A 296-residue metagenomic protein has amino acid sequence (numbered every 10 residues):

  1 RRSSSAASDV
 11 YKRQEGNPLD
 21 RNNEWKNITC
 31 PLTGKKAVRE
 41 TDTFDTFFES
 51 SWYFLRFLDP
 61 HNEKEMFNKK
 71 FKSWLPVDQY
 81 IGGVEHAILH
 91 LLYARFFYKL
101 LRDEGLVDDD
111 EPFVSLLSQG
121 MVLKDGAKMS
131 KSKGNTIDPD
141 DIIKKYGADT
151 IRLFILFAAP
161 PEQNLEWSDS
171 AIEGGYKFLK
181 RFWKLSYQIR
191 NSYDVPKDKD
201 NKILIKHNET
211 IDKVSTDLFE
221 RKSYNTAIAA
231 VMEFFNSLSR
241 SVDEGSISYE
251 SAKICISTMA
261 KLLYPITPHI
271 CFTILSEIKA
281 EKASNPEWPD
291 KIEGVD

Functional and structural regions predicted by a protein language model:
R1-A7, Y11: Single conserved hydrophobic/aromatic residue that forms the stacking wall/gate of nucleotide- or nucleobase-binding
C30-T33: Short cysteine-rich clusters marking metal-coordination/redox-active sites
V38-T43, Y80-G83, L123-A148, E162-E173: Conserved phosphate-binding loops in nucleotide/dinucleotide-binding enzymes
D42-Y80: Active-site-adjacent "gating/activation" loops or surface patches in catalytic cores
E49, R56, L91, R95-E104: Alpha-helical support elements that line or immediately flank enzyme active sites and cofactor-binding pockets
L55, G105-D125, M129-K131: Catalytic cores of enzymes that engage adenine nucleotides and/or redox cofactors via long glycine-rich, Lys/Arg/His
P76-A94: N-terminal catalytic cores of NTP/NDP-binding nucleotidyl/phosphoryl-transfer enzymes
L92, F96, L106-D109, D141-D296: Helix-rich, typically C-terminal accessory recognition domains appended to large enzymatic cores
